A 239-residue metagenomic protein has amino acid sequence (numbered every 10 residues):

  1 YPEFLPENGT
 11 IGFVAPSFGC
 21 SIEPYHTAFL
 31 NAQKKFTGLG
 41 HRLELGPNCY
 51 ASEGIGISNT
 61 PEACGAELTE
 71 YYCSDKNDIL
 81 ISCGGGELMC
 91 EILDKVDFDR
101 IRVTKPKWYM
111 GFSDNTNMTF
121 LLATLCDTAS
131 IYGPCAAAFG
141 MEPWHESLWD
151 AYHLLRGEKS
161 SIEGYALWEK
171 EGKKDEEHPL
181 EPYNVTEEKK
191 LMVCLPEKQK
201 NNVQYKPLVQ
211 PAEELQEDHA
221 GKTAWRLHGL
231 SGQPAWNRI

Functional and structural regions predicted by a protein language model:
Y1-K76: ATP/NTP phosphate-donor binding region
E7-G9, D75-D78, T104-K107, C126-T128: Short coil/turn connectors at secondary-structure junctions
F18-S21, G84-M89, S113-N117: Gly/Ser/Thr-rich loops at beta-strand to alpha-helix junctions that form or flank small-molecule/cofactor-binding
E23, C90-I92, T119-L121, E142: Short glycine-/acidic-enriched loop or helix-start segments at secondary-structure transitions that form or flank
Y72-V96: Long, hydrophobic/aromatic-enriched structural stretches that serve as scaffold segments
V96-L121, A129-A137: Short, acidic/small-residue loops that bind anionic groups at enzyme active sites
S130-R238: Conserved anion/nucleotide-ligand pocket segment
